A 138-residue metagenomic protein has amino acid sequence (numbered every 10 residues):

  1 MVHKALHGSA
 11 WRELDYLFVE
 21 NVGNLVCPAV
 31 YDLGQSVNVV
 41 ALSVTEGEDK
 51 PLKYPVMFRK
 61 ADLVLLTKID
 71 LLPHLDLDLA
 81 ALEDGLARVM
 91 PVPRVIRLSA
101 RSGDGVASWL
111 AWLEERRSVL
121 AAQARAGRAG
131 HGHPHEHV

Functional and structural regions predicted by a protein language model:
M1, L33, L52, V56 (+2 more regions): Generic recognition of short, well-ordered alpha-helical segments
M1-V19: Conserved nucleotide-sensing/catalytic segment adjacent to the nucleotide-binding pocket in NTP-handling enzymes
V2-L6, L25-P28, K50-K53, E83-D84: A generic local structural motif
S9-A10, N21, P28-E46, K53-L66: Inter-motif core of Ras-like GTPase G domains
E13-D15, Q35, V92: A generic structural signal for alpha->beta connector loops
G23-L25, V44-D49, I69-L72, R101-D104: Conserved nucleotide-binding/hydrolysis micro-motifs of P-loop NTPases
D70-G127: Canonical P-loop GTPase G-domain recognition
R125-V138: Histidine-centered metal-binding segments
